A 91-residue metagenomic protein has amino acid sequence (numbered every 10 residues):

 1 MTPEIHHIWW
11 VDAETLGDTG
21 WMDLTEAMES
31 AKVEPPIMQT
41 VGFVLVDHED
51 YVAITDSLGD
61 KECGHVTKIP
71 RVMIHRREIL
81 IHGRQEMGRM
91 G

Functional and structural regions predicted by a protein language model:
M1-G91: Conserved RNA-binding domains used in RNP assembly and mRNA/RNA metabolism
